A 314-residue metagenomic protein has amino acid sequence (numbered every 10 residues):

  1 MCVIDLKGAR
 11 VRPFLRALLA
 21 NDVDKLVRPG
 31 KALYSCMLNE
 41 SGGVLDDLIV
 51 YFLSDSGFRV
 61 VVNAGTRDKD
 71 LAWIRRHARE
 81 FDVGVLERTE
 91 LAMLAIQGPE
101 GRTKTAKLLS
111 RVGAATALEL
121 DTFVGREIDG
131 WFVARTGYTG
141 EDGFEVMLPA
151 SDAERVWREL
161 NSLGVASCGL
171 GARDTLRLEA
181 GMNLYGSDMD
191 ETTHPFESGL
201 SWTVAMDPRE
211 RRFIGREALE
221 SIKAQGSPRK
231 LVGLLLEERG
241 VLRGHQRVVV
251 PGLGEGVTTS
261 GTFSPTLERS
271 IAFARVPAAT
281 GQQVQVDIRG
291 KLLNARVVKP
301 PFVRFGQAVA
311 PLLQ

Functional and structural regions predicted by a protein language model:
C2-D5, F14-R16, C36, I49-Y51 (+1 more regions): Short, conserved beta-strand segments within well-ordered enzyme catalytic domains that often line or immediately flank
C2-R10, A92-Q97: Extended catalytic/binding region for NAD+/ADP-ribose chemistry, centered on the ART fold
V3, K25-P29, L170: Short, surface-exposed helix-loop/turn micro-motifs enriched in polar/charged residues
A9-V44, P99-G130: Internal amphipathic helical hairpin motif
L45-L48, V297: Short beta-strand and beta-hairpin "edge-sheet" elements
F52-Q314: Conserved, structured C-terminal
